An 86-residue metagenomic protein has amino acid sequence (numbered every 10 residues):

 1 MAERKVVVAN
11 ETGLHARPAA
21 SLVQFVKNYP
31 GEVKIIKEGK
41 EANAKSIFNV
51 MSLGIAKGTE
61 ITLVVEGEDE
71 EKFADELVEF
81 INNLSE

Functional and structural regions predicted by a protein language model:
M1-K5, E60-T62: Intrinsic-disorder/low-complexity, polar/charged segments enriched in Ser/Thr/Lys/Arg/Asp/Glu/Gln
V7-F48, S52-K57: Compact, glycine-rich, soluble single-domain proteins
S52-E86: C-terminal structural segments of small proteins and small subunits
